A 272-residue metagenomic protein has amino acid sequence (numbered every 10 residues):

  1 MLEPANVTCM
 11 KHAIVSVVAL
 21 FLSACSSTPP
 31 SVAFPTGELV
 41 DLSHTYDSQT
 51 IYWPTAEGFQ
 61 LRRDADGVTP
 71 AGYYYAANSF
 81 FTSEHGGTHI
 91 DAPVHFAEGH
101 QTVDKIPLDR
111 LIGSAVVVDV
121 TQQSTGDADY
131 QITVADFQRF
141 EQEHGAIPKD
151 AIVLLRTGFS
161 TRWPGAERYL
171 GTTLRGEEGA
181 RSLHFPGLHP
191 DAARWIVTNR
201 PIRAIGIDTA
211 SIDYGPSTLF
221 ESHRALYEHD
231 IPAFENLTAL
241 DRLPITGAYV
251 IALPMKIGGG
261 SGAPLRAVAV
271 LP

Functional and structural regions predicted by a protein language model:
L2, V18-L20, V40, D150: Intrinsic-disorder/low-complexity peptide segments enriched for small residues
L2-A13: Positively charged n-region of N-terminal signal peptides that target proteins for export
A13-A24: Bacterial N-terminal signal peptides
S26-P272: Active-/binding-site microenvironments in catalytic and ligand-binding cores
